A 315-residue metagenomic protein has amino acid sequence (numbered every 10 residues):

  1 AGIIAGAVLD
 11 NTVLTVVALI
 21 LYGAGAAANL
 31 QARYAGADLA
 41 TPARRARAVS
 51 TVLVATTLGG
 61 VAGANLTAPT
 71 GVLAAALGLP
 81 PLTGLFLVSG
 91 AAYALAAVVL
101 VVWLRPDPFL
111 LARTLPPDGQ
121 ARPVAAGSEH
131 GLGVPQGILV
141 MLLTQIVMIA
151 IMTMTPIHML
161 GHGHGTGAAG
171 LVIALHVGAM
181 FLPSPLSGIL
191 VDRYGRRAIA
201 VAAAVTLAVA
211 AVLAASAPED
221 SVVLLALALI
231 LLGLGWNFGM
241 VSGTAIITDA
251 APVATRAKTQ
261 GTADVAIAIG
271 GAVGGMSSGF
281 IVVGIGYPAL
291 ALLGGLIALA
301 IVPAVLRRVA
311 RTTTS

Functional and structural regions predicted by a protein language model:
A1-L9, T206-E219: C-terminal ends and interior cores of transmembrane alpha-helices in multi-pass membrane transporters/permeases
T12-A27, L224-F238: Hydrophobic core of transmembrane alpha-helices in multi-pass small-molecule transporters, especially MFS/SLC-type
I20, H130-I151, I230: Pair of pore-lining "gating" transmembrane helices in MFS-fold secondary transporters
A27-T41, F238-A251: Intracellular juxtamembrane helix-capping segments at the cytosolic ends of symmetry-related transmembrane helices
A48-T67, A266-G274: Glycine-rich segments within core transmembrane alpha-helices of 12-TM secondary carriers
T67-A68, V72, G90-L115, A304-R308: C-terminal membrane-cytosol helix-exit motif in multi-pass small-molecule transporters
R105-V140: Juxtamembrane intracellular "pre-TM" segments in multi-pass secondary transporters
P183-R196, V282: Helix-to-loop junctions at the C-terminal end of transmembrane segments in multipass secondary transporters
